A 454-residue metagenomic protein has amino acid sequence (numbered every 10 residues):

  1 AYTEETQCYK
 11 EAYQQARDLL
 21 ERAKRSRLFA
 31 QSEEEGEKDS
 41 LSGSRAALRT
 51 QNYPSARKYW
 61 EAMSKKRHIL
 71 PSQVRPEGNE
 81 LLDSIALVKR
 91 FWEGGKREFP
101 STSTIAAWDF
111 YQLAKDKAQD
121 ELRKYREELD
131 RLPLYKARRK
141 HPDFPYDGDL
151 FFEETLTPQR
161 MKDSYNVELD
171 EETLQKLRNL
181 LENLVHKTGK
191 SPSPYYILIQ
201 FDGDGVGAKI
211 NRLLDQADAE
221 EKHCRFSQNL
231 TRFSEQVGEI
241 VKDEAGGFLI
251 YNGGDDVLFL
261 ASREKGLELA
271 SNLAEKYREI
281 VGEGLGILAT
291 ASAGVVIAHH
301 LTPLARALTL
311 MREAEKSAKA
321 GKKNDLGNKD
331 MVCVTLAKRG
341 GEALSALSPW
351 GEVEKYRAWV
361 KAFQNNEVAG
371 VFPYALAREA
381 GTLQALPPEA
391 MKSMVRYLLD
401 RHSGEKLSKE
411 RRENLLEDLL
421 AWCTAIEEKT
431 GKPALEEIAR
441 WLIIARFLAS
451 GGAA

Functional and structural regions predicted by a protein language model:
A1-A454: Regulatory and interdomain segments flanking nucleotide-handling catalytic cores in signaling/defense enzymes
